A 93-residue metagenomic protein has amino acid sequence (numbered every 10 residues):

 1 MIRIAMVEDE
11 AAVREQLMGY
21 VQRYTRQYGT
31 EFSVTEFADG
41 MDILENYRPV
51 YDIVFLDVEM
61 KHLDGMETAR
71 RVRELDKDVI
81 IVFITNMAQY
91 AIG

Functional and structural regions predicted by a protein language model:
M1-R3: Non-catalytic signal-transmission and effector/linker regions of two-component phosphorelay proteins
M6, E36, F83-I84: Conserved SAM-binding loop
E10-T35: Two-component/phosphorelay signaling modules centered on CheY-like receiver
E15, E45, I92-G93: Alpha-helical elements of the RecA-like P-loop NTPase motor core of helicases
M18-G19, R48, E67-T68: Short amphipathic alpha-helical segments
S33-I53: Acidic, metal-coordinating helix/loop segments flanking the phosphotransfer/catalytic sites of two-component signaling
Y51-G93: CheY-like receiver
